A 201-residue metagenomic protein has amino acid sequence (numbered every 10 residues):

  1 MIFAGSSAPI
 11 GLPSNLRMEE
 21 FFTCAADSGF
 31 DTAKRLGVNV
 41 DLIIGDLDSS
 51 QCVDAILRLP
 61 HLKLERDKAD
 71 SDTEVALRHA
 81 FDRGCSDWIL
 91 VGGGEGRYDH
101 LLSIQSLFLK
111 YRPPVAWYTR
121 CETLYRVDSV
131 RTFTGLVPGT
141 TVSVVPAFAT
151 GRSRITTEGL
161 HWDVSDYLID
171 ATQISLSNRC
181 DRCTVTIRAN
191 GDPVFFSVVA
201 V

Functional and structural regions predicted by a protein language model:
M1-A55: N-terminal beta-strand-loop-alpha-helix module at the start of alpha/beta ligand-binding or catalytic domains
F3-S7, V91-G94, R120, V198-A200: Structural motif
F30-T32, S50-C52, R97-Y98, E122-R126: Short gly/pro/ser/thr-enriched loop/turn and capping motifs at secondary-structure boundaries
L59-G84: Short phosphate-binding loop-to-helix
Y98-L109: Short Gly/Thr/Asp-enriched flexible loops that form oxyanion-binding sites at enzyme active sites
R112-Y125: Short, acidic/small-residue loops that bind anionic groups at enzyme active sites
V127-V201: Long, charged alpha-helical interface segments
